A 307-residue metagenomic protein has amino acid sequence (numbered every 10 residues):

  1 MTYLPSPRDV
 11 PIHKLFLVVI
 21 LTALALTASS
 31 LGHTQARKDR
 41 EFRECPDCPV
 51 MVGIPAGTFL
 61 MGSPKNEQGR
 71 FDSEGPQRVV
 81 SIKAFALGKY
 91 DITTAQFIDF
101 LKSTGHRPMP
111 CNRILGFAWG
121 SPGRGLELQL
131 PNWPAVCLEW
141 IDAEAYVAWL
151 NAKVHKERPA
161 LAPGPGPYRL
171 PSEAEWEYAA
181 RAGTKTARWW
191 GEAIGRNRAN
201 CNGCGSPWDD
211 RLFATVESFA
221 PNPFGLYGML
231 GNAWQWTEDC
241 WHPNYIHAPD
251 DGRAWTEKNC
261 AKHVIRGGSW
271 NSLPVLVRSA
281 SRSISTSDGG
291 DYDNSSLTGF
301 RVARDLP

Functional and structural regions predicted by a protein language model:
M1-H13: N-terminal secretory signal peptides that target proteins for export/translocation
V18-T27: Bacterial N-terminal signal peptides
G32-A36: Boundary at the C-terminal end of the N-terminal hydrophobic targeting segment
R37-R43: N-terminal pre-domain segments of enzymes
R43-G116, V136-D142, G231: A short glycine-rich, aromatic-capped structural motif
V52, V79, A187, Q235 (+1 more regions): Residues embedded in well-ordered beta-strands
L60, P64-G69, F117-T286, D291: Functional-site microenvironments in short loops/helix caps that host divalent-cation chemistry
N294-P307: Short, structured beta-strand segments at or near domain termini in extracellular proteins/domains
